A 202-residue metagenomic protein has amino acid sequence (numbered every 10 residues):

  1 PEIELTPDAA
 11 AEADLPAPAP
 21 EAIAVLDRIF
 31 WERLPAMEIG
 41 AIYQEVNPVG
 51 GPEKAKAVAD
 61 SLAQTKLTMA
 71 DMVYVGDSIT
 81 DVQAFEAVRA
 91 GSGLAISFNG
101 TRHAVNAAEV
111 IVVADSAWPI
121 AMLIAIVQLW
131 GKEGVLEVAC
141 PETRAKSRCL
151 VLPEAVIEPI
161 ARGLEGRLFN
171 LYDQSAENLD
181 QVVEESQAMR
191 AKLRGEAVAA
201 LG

Functional and structural regions predicted by a protein language model:
P1-G202: C-terminal cap/substrate-recognition subdomain and adjoining C-terminal extension of metal-dependent phosphatase-like
